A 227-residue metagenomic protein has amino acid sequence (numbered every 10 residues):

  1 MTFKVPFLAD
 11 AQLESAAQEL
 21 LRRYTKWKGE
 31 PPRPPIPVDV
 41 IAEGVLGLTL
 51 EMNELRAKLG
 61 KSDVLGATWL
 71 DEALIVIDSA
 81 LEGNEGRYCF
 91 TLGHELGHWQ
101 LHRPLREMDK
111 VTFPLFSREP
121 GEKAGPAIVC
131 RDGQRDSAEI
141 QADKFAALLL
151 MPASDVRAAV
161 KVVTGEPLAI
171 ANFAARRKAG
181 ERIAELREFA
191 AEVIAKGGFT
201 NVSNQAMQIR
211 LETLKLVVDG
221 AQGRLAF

Functional and structural regions predicted by a protein language model:
M1-F227: Active-site hotspot residues in diverse enzymes, especially metal/ion-binding acidic/histidine motifs
